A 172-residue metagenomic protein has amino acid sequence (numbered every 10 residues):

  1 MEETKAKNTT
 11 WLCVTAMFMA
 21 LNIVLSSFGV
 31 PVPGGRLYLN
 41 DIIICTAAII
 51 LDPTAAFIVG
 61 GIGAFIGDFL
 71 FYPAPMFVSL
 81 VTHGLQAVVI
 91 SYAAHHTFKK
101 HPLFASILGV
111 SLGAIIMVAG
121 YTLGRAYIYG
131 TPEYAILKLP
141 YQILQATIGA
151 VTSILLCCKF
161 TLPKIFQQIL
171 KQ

Functional and structural regions predicted by a protein language model:
M1-Q172: Loop-helix junctions at membrane interfaces
